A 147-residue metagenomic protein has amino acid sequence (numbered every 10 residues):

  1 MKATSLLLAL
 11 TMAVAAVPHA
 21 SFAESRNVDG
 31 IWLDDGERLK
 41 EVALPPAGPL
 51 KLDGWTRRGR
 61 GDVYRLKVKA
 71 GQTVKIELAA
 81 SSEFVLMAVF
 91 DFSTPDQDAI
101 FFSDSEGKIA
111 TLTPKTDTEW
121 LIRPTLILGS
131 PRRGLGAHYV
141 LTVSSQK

Functional and structural regions predicted by a protein language model:
M1-L8: Bacterial N-terminal signal peptides that target proteins for export
A9-A16: Bacterial N-terminal signal peptides
P18-A20: N-terminal signal peptide c-region/cleavage motif recognized by signal peptidases
E24-V42, Y64, W120-K147: C-terminal edge strands of extracellular/lumenal beta-sandwich accessory domains
E41-D53: N-terminal beta-hairpin/loop module of FHA
W55-I127: Acidic, Ser/Thr/Pro-rich low-complexity intrinsically disordered segments
